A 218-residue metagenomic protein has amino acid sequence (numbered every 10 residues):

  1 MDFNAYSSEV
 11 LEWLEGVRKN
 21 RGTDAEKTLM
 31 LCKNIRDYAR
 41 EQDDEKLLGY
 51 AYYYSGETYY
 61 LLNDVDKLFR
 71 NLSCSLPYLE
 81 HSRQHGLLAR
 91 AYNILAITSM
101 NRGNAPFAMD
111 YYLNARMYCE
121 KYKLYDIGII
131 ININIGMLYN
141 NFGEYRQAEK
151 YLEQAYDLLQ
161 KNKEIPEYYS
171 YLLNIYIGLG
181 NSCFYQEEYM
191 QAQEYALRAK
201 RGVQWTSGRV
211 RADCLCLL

Functional and structural regions predicted by a protein language model:
S7-S8, K46, G86, D126 (+2 more regions): Residue signature of alpha-solenoid helical repeat architecture, marking inter-repeat boundaries and helix-start
L11, Y50, R90, I130 (+2 more regions): Residue register of alpha-helical TPR repeats
K33-R40, S73-R83, L113-K123, E153-E164 (+1 more regions): Amphipathic alpha-helical segments of tetratricopeptide repeats
